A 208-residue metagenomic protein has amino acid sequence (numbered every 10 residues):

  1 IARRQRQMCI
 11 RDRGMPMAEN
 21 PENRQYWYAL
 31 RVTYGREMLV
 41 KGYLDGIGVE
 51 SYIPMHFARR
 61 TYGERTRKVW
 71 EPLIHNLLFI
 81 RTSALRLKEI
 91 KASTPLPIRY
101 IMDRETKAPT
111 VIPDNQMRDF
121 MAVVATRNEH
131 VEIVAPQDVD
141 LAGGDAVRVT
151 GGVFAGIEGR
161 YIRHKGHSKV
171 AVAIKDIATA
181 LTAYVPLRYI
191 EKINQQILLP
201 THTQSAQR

Functional and structural regions predicted by a protein language model:
I1-D12: Single conserved hydrophobic/aromatic residue that forms the stacking wall/gate of nucleotide- or nucleobase-binding
A2, A155, I174: Short glycine- and Lys/Arg-enriched binding-loop motifs that mark or flank ligand-binding interfaces
Q5, G144, G156: Short coil/loop residues immediately preceding or within conserved phosphate-binding loops of NTP-utilizing enzyme
G14-G143, I162-A171, D176-R208: Acidic-enriched and Gly/Ser
D140, V153-A155: Residue-level "contact hotspot" at macromolecular interaction interfaces
